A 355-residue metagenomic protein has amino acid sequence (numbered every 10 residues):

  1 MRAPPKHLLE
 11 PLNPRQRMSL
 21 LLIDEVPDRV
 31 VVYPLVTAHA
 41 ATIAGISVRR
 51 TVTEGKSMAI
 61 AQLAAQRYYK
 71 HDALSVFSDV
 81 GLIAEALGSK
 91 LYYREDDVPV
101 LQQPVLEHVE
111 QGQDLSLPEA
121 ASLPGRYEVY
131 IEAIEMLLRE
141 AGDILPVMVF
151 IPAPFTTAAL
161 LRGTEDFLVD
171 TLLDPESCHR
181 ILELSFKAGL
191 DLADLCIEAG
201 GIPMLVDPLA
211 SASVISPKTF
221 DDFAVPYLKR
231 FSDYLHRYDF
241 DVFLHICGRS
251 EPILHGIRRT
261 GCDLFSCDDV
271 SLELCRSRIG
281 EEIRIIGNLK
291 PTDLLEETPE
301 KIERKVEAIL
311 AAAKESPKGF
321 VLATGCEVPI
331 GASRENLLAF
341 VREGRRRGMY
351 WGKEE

Functional and structural regions predicted by a protein language model:
M1-A40, I46-R49, A61, D72 (+2 more regions): Active-site loop segments of alpha/beta catalytic cores
Q16, Q62, Q66, Q102-Q103 (+1 more regions): Residue-identity detector for glutamine
G45-I46, S89: A short secondary-structure junction motif
R50-I60, R67-Y69: Short, structured active-site "lid" loops
E54-K56, E107-Q111, P124, E176 (+1 more regions): Intrinsic-disorder/low-complexity, polar/charged segments
Q62-K90: Glycine-rich, N-terminal phosphate-binding loop and its surrounding beta-alpha-beta segment
D79-A120, D143-I144: A contiguous, low-structure linker/loop signature
